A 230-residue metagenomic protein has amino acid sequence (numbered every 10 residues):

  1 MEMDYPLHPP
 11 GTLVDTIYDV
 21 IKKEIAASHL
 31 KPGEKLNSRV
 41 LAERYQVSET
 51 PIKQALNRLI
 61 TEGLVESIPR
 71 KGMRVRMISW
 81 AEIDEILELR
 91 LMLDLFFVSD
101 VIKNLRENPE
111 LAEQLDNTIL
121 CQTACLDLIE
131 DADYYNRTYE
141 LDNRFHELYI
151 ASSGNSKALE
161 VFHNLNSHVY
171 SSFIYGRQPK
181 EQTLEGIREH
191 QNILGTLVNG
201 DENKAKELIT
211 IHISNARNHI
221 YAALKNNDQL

Functional and structural regions predicted by a protein language model:
M1-K103, K225-L230: Short linear motifs at protein or domain termini
M1-L7, N203-L230: C-terminal effector-binding regulatory domain of bacterial HTH transcription factors
T12, T183-L184: Short helix-capping and inter-helix turn/linker motifs at the boundaries of alpha-helical repeat units
S79, N199-D201: Acidic/polar helix N-cap motif
D100, L148, S152, H219: Short alpha-helical functional segments enriched in proximate histidine and acidic residues
P109-Y175, I187-G195, K204-S214: Conserved amphipathic alpha-helical segments that form helical-bundle/coiled-coil interaction surfaces
Q178-Q182: Solvent-exposed loop and edge beta-strand segments that line ligand/cofactor-binding and catalytic clefts
